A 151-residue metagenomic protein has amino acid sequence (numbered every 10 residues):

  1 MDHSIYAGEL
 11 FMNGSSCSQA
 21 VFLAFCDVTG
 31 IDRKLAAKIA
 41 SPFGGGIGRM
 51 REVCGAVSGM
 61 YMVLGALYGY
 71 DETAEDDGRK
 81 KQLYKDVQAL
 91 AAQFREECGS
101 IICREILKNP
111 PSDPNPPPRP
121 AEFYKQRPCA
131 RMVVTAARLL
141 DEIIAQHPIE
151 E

Functional and structural regions predicted by a protein language model:
M1-T29: Active-site-proximal helix-loop elements at catalytic-domain edges
I5-M12, F43-R51, A121-Q126: A short glycine/serine-rich beta->alpha loop
C17, C54, C103: Short cysteine clusters
A24-P42, I106-D113: Acidic-glycine-rich active-site phosphate/pyrophosphate-binding loop
V28-K38, A66-D86, P148: Phosphate-handling active-site elements
R49-M60: Conserved alpha-helical segments that form or flank metal/cofactor-binding pockets of metalloenzymes
G59-L67: DPxDG-like acidic metal-binding loop motif
L83-E151: C-terminal binding/interaction regions
